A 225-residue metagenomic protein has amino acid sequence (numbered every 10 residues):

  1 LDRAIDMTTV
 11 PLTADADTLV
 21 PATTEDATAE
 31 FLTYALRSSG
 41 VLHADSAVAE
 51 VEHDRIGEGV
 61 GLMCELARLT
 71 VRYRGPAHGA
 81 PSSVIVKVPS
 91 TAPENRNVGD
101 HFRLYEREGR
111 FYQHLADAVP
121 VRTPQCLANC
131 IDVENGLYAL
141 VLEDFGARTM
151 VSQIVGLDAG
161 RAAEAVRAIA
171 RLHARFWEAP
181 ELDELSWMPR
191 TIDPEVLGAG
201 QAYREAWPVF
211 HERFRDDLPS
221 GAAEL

Functional and structural regions predicted by a protein language model:
D2-L137: Conserved NTP-binding catalytic cores of kinases and kinase-like/nucleotidyltransferase enzymes across multiple kinase
A4, T8-T13, T149-L225: ATP-dependent phospho-/nucleotidyl transfer catalytic cores
A14-L19, A49-E52, N95-V98, G109 (+4 more regions): A near-ubiquitous, low-amplitude feature marking generic local secondary-structure context
V60-L69, Y138-D144, E195-A206: Short, charged low-complexity intrinsically disordered segments located at boundaries of structured domains
C64, S83, A139, A163-A170: Non-catalytic, well-ordered alpha-helical scaffold segments
F111, C130, L137-L140, V166-R167 (+1 more regions): Short alpha-helical interface elements
Y112-A118, R122, N129, D144-R148 (+1 more regions): Mid-sequence acidic-hydrophobic segments that form the walls of catalytic/ligand-binding cavities or oligomerization
I131-R161: Conserved structural core of kinase catalytic domains
